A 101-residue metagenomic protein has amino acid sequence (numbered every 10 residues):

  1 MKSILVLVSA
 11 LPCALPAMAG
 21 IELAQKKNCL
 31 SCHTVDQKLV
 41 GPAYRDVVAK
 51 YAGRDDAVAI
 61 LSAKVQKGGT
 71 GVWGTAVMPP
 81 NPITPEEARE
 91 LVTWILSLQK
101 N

Functional and structural regions predicted by a protein language model:
I4-C13: Sec-dependent N-terminal signal peptides
A14-A19: N-terminal signal peptide c-region/cleavage motif recognized by signal peptidases
I21-L23: Immediate flanking context of iron-sulfur cluster ligation sites
N28-V35, L91: The canonical Cys-X-X-Cys-His
V40-Y51, K64-V92: Axial heme c-ligation environment in periplasmic c-type cytochrome domains
K100-N101: Short, solvent-exposed mixed-charge patches
